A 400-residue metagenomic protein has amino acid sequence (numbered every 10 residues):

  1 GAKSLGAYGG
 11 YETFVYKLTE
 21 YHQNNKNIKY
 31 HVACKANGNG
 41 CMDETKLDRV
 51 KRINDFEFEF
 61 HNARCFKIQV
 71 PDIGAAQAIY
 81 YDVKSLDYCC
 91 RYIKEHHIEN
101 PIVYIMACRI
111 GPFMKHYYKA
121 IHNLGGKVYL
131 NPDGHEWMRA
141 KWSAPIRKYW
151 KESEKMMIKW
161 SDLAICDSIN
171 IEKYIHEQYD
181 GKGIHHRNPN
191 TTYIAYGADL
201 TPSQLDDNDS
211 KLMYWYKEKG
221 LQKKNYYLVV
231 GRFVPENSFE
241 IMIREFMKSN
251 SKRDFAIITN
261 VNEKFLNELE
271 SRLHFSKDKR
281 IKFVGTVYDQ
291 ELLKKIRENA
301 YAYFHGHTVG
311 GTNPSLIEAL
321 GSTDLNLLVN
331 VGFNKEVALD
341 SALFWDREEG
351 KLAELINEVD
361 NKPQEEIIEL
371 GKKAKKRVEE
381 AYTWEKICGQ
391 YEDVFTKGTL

Functional and structural regions predicted by a protein language model:
G1-Y8, Y21-A76, I171-E172, H176-Q178 (+2 more regions): N-terminal strand-loop element at the rim of the active site of nucleotide-sugar-dependent glycosyltransferases
C34-N39, A198-D199, V230, R253-L269 (+1 more regions): Glycosyltransferase donor-sugar binding loop
A78-C89, N100-D133, G311: An aromatic- and histidine-rich active-site surface loop
I146-A164: Membrane-proximal helix-turn-helix segments that form the acceptor-binding/catalytic region of lipid-linked
K159-P189, A198-S203, L212, S238 (+1 more regions): A short, active-site helix/loop in glycosyltransferases that binds the activated sugar's phosphate group
W215-N237, I243-N250, A256: Conserved donor-binding/catalytic core segment of Leloir-type glycosyltransferases
K295-G311, D324-L325: Acidic donor-binding loop of glycosyltransferase active sites
A342-G350, N357-Q364: Conserved acidic donor-binding segment of nucleotide-sugar-dependent glycosyltransferases
